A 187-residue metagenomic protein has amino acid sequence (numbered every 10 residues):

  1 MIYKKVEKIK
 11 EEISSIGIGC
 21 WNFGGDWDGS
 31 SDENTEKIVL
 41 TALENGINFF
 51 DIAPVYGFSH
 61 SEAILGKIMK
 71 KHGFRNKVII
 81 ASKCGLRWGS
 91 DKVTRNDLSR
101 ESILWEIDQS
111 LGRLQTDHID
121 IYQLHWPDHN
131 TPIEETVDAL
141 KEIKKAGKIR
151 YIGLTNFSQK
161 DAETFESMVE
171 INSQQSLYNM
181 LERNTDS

Functional and structural regions predicted by a protein language model:
M1-V78: N-terminal binding-site loop/beta-alpha segment at the start of enzyme catalytic domains that lines or forms
Y3, N34, P127-S187: Beta/alpha (TIM)-barrel catalytic core signal, keyed to glycine-rich beta->alpha loops juxtaposed to Asp/Glu that bind
Y3, V39, E62, G66 (+3 more regions): Generic structural signal for well-ordered alpha-helices, preferentially at hydrophobic/aromatic core positions
I13-G17, N48-F49, K77-K83, H118-I121 (+2 more regions): Structural preference for beta-strand elements that scaffold enzyme active sites
W21-F23, A53-V55, K83-R87, L124-P127 (+2 more regions): Active-site beta-loop-alpha junctions enriched in small/polar residues
G29-A42, L98-L114, N156-T164: Short, acidic/polar
S30-N34, H60, I64, T94-S102 (+1 more regions): Alpha-helix N-cap and loop-to-helix initiation/capping positions
L111-T131: Active-site groove signature of glycoside hydrolases
